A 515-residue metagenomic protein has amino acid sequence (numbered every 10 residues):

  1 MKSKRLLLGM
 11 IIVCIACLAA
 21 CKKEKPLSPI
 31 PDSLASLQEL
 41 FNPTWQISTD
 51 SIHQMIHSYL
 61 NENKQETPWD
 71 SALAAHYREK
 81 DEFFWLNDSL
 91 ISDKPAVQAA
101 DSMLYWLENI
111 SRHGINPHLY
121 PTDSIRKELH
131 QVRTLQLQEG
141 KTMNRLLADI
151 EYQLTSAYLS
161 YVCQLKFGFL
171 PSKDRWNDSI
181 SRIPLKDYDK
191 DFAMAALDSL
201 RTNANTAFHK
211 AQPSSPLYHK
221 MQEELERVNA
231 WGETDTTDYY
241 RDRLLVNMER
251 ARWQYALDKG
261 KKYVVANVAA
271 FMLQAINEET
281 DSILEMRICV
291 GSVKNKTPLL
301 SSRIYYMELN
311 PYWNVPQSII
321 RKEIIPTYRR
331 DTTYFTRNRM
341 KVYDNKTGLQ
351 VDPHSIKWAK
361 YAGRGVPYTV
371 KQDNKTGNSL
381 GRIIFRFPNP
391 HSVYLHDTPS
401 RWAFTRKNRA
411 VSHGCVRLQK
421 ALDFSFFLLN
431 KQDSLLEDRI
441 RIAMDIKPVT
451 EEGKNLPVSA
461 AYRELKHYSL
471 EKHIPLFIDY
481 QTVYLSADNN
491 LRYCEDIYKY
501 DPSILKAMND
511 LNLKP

Functional and structural regions predicted by a protein language model:
M1-R5, K22-K23: Positively charged n-region of N-terminal signal peptides that target proteins for export
L6, L90-K141, R227-T280: Extended hydrophobic/aromatic-rich secondary-structure runs
L6-I15: Sec-dependent N-terminal signal peptides
C17-A20: C-terminal motif of bacterial Sec signal peptides marking the signal peptidase cleavage site
K22-D178: Cationic-aromatic interfacial patches
K22-D70, A75-R78, L159-S160, R175-R182 (+1 more regions): Well-ordered beta-sheet/strand-loop patches within structured domains
E139-L146, D187-F192, L200-A204, T236 (+1 more regions): Alpha-helix capping and helix-coil boundary motifs
K166-L170, D178-A195, S199: Extended, domain-scale alpha-helical bundle/helix-rich regions
